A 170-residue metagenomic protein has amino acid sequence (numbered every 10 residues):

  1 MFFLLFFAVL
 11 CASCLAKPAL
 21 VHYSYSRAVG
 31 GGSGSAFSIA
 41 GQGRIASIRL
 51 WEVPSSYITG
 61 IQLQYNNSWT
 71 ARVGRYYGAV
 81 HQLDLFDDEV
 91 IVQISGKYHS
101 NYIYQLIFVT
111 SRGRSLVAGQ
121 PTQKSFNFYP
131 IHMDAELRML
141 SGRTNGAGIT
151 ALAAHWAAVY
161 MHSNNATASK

Functional and structural regions predicted by a protein language model:
F2-K170: Lectin-type carbohydrate-recognition ectodomains
